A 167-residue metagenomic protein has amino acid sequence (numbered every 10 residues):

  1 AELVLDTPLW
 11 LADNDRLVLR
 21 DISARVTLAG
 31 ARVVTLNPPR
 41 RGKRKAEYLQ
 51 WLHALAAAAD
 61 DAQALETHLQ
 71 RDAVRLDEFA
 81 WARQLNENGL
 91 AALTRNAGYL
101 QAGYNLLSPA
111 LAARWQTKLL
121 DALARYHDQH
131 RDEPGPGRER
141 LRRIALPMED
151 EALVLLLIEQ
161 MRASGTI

Functional and structural regions predicted by a protein language model:
A1-I167: C-terminal effector modules of nucleic-acid-centric enzymes and ribosome-associated factors
